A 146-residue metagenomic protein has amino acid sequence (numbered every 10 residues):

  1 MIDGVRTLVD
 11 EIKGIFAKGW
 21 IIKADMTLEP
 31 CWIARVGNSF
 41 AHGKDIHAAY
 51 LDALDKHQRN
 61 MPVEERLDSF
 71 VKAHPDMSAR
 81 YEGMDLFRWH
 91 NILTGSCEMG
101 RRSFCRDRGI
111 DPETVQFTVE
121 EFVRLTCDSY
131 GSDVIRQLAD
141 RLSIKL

Functional and structural regions predicted by a protein language model:
T7-L8, H57-E64: Terminal leader/tail segments of proteins
G14-N38: Short aromatic-glycine-(Arg/Gly/Cys) micro-motifs in beta-strand/loop hairpins
A34-A48: A short, exposed loop/beta-hairpin motif centered on an aromatic-Gly-Thr core
K44-N60: A short, charged, amphipathic alpha-helix used as a generic interaction element across diverse proteins
V71-Q116: Charged/polar low-complexity intrinsically disordered segments, enriched in acidic residues
V123-L146: C-terminal non-catalytic accessory extensions
